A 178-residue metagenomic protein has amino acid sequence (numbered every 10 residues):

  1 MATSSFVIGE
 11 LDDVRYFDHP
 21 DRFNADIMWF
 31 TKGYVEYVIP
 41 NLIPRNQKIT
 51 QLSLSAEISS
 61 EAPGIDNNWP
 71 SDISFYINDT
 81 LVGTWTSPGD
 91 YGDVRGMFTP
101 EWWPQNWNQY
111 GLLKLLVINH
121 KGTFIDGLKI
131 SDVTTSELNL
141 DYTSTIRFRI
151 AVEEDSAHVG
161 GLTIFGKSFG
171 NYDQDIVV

Functional and structural regions predicted by a protein language model:
M1-P100, P104: Mid-protein regulatory/catalytic core that forms ligand/cofactor-binding pockets and protein-protein interaction
R15-F30, P88-D141, A157-G160: Extended, solvent-exposed segments with strong compositional bias
I49-Q51, D141-R147: Extracellular Ig-like/FN3 beta-sandwich strand-entry sites
I49-T50, L113, V178: Generic hydrophobic, helix-prone segments enriched in Leu/Val/Ile
A56, S144-V152: Short, hydrophobic/aromatic-enriched beta-strand segments in well-ordered soluble domains
A151-V178: Proprotein-processing/basic-patch segments
